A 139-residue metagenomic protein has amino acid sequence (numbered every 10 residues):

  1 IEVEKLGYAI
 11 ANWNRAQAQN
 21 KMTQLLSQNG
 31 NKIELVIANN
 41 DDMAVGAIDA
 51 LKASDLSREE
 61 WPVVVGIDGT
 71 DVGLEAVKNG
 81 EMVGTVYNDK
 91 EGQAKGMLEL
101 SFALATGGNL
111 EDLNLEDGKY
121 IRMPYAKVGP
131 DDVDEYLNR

Functional and structural regions predicted by a protein language model:
I1-E2, Q28-N31, K52-E60: Short helix-capping segments at alpha-helix termini
E2-K21, I37-M43, I67-V72, N88-G96: Hinge/beta->alpha junction and helix N-cap segments in small-molecule ligand-binding domains
L6, V36, W61-V65, D117-I121: Beta-strand segments within the central parallel beta-sheet cores of soluble alpha/beta enzyme folds
A16-K32: Short, well-structured alpha-helical segments in soluble
A38-D41, V45-M82: Venus flytrap/periplasmic-binding-protein-like
G84-V86: Paired acidic/hydrophobic, glycine-rich loop segments that form the ligand-binding mouth/hinge of periplasmic-binding
G92-R139: Hinge/cleft segment of the Venus flytrap/periplasmic-binding protein
